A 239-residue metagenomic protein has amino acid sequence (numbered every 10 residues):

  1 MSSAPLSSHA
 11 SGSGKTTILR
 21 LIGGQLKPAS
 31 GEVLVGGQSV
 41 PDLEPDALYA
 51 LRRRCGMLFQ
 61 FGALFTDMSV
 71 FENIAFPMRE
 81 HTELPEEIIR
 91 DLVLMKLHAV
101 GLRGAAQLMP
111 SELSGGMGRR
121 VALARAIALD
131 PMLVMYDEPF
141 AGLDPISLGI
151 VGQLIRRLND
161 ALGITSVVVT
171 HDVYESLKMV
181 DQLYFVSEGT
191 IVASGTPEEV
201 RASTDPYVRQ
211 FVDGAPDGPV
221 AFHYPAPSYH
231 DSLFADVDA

Functional and structural regions predicted by a protein language model:
G23: Helix-to-loop junction immediately C-terminal to a conserved catalytic motif
Q38-S39, E86-A105: Conserved ABC ATPase "signature" region
V40-G56, E86, V200-S203: ABC ATPase NBD coupling module
M109-L113, M117: Conserved ABC ATPase signature
D130: Conserved catalytic motifs of ABC-family nucleotide-binding domains
V134-D137: Catalytic Walker B motif of ABC-type/P-loop ATPase nucleotide-binding domains
D213-A239: ABC ATPase nucleotide-binding domains
